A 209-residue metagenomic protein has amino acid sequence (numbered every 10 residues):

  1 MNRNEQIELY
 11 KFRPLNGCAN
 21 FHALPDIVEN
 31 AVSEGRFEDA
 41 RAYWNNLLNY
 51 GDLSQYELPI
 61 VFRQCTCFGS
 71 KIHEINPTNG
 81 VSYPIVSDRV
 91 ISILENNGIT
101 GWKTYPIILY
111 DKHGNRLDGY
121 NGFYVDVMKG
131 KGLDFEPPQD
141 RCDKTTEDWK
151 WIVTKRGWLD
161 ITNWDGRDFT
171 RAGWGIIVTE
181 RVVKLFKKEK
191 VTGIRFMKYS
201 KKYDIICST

Functional and structural regions predicted by a protein language model:
M1-T209: Phosphate/anion-contacting hairpin/loop surfaces
